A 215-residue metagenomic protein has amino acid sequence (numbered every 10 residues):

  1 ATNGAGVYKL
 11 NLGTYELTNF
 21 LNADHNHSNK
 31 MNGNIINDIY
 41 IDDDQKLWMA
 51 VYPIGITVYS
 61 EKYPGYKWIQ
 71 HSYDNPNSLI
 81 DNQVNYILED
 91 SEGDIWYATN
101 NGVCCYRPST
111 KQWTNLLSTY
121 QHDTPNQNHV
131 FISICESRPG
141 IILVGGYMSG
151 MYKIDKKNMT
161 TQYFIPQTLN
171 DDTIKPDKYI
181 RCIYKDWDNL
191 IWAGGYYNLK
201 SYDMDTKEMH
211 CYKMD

Functional and structural regions predicted by a protein language model:
A1-D215: Carboxylate-rich, polar loop motifs that coordinate divalent cations or form catalytic acidic clusters
